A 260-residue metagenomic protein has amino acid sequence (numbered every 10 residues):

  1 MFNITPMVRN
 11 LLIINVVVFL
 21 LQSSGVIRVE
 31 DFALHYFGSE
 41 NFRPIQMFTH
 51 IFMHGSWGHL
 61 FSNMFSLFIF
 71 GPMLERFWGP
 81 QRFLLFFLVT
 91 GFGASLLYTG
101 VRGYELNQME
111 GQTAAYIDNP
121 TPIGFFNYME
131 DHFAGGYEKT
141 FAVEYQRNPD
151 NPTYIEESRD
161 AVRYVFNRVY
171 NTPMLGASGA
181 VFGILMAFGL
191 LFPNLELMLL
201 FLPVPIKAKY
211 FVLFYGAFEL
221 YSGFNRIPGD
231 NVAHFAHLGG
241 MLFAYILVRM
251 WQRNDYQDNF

Functional and structural regions predicted by a protein language model:
M1-F260: A detector for small-residue-rich transmembrane helices and their helix-helix packing motifs
